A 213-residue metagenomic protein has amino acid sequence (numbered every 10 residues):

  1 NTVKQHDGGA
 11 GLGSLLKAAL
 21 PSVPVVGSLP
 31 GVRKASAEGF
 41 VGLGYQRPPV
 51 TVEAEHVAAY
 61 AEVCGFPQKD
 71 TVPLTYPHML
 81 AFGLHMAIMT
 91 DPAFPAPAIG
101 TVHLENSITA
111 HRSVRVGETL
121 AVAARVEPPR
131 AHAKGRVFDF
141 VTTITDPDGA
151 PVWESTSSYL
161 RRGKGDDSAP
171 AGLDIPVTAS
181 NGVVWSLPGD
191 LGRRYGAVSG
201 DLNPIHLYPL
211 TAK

Functional and structural regions predicted by a protein language model:
N1-E105, D166-K213: Hot-dog-fold acyl-thioester-processing enzymes
E55, S113, P129, P147 (+2 more regions): Generic structural motif
V63, L120, A124, K134-R136 (+2 more regions): Generic hydrophobic/packing signal
T101-D148: Hydrophobic beta-sheet segments that form the core/acyl-binding groove of ACP/CoA-dependent acyl-chain-processing
T109, T143, T156-L160, S186 (+1 more regions): Residues in well-ordered beta-strands of folded domains
D139-T145, A150-D167: Flexible glycine-rich active-site/ligand-binding loops centered on an Asp-His dyad
